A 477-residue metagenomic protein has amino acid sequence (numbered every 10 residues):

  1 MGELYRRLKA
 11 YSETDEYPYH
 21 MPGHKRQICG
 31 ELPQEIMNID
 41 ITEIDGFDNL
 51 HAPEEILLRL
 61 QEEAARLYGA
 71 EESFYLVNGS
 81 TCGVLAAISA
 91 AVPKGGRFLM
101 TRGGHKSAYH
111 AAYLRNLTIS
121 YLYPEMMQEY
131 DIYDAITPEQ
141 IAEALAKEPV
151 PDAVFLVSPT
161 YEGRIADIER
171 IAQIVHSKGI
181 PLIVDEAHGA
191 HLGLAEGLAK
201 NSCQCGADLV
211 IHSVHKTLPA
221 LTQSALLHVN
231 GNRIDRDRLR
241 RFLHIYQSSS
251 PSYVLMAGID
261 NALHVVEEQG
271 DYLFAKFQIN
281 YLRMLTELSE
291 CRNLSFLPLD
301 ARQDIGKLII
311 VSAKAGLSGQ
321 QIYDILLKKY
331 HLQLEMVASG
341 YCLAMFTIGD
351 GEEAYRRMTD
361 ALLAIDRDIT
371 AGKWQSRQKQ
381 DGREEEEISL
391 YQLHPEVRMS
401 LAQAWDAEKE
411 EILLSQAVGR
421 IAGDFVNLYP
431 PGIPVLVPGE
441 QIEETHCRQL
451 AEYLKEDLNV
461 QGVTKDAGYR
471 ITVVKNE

Functional and structural regions predicted by a protein language model:
M1-I36, N427, P431, V463-T464 (+1 more regions): N-terminal glycine-rich, Lys/His-bearing helix-loop that initiates the first secondary-structure elements of many
L4-Y11, E31-P33, A70, S80-P298: Conserved PLP-enzyme active-site core in the AAT-like
R26, Y161, K216-T217, N232-I234 (+5 more regions): Short, glycine-/Ser/Thr-/acidic-enriched flexible segments
M37-G79: Conserved N-terminal alpha-helix of the aminotransferase class I/II PLP-enzyme fold
F47, F74-L76, V154-V157, I309 (+1 more regions): Short glycine-rich or small-residue beta-strand-to-loop segments that form or flank ligand, phosphate, metal/Fe-S
Y75, Y121-Y123, H212, M336 (+1 more regions): Structural signal for conserved beta-strand scaffold positions within catalytic alpha/beta enzyme cores
N116, Y121, K455-D466: Short, compositionally biased
T286-Q441, Q449-G462: Conserved C-terminal alpha-helix-loop-beta "cap" of PLP-dependent enzymes that closes/shapes the active-site mouth
